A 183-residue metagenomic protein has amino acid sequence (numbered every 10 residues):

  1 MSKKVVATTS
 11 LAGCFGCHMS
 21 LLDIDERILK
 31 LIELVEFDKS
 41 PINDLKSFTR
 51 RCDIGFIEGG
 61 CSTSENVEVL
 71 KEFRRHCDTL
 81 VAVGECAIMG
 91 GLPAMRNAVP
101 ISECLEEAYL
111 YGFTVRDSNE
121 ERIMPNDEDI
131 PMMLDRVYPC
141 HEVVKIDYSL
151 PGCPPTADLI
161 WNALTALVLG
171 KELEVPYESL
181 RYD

Functional and structural regions predicted by a protein language model:
S2-D183: Iron-sulfur-associated redox domains of electron-transfer enzymes in respiratory and anaerobic energy metabolism
